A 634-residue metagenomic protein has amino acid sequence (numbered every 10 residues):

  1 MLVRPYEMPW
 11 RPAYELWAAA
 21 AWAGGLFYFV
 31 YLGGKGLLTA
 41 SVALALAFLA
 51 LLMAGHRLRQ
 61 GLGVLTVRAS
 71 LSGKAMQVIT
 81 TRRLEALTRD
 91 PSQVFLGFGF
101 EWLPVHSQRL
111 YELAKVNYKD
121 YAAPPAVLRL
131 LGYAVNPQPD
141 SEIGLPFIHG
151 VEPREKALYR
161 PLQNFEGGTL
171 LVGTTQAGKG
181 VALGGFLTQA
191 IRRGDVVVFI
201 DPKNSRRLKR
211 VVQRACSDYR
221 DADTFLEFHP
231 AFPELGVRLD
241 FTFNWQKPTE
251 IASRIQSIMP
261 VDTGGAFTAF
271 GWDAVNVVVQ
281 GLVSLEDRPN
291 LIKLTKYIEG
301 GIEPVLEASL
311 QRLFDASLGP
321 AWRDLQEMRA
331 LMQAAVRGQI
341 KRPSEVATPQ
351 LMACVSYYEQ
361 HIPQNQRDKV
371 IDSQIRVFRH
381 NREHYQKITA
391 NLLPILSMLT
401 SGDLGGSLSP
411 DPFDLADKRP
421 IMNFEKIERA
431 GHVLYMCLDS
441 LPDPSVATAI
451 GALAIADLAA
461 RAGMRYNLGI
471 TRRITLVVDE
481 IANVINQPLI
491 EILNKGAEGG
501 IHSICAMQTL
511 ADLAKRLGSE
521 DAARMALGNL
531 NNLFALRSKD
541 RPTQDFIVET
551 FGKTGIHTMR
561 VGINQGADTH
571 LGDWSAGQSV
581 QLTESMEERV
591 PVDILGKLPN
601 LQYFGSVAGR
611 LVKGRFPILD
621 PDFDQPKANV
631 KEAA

Functional and structural regions predicted by a protein language model:
M1-A177, V181-F186, E234, M422 (+6 more regions): Basic- and hydrophobic-enriched, low-structure N-terminal and domain-boundary segments that flank ATP-binding catalytic
P5-P9, A13, R160, D262-Q280 (+3 more regions): P-loop NTPase motor core of the ASCE superfamily
S41-V42, T66-V67, N204, P488 (+5 more regions): Short acidic-hydrophobic sequence patches enriched in Asp/Glu that either
E142, H149-P153, L162-F165, V172-T175 (+5 more regions): P-loop NTPase motor domains
L170, V196-I200, D223-E227, H502-Q508 (+2 more regions): Short hydrophobic alpha-helical runs that function as membrane-insertion/retention elements
S205, P233, A511-D512, R541: Surface-exposed, flexible loop/turn segments at secondary-structure boundaries
L441, I481, Q508-L510, S538: Histidine- and/or cysteine-centered catalytic micro-motif in compact active-site loops
G496-L517: Sensor-1/coupling segment of RecA-like P-loop NTPase cores
